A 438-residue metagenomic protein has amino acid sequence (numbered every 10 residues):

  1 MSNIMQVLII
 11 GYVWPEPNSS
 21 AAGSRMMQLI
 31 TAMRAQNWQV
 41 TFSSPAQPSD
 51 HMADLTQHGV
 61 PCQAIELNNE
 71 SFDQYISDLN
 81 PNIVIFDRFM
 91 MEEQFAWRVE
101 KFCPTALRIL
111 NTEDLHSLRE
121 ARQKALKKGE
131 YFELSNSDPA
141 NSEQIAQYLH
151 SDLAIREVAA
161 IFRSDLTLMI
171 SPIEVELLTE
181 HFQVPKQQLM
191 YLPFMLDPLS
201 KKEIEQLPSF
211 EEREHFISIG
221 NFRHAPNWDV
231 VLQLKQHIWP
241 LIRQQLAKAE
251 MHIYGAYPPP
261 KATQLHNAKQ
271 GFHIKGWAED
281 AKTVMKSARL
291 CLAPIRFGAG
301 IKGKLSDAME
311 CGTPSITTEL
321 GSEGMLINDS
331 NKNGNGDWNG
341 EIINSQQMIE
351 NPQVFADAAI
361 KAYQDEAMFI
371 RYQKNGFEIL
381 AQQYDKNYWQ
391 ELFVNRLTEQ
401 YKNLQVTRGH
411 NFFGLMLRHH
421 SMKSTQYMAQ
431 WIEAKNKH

Functional and structural regions predicted by a protein language model:
M1-M52: N-terminal subdomain of nucleotide-sugar transferases
Y75-Q94, I109: Short N-terminal targeting/anchoring amphipathic segment
P81, D165, K286-G300, T313: Acidic donor-binding loop of glycosyltransferase active sites
E133-T167: Membrane-proximal helix-turn-helix segments that form the acceptor-binding/catalytic region of lipid-linked
L166-L168, I173, E180-K282, K286-S287: Conserved catalytic-core segment of nucleotide-activated headgroup transferases in glycan assembly
K304-D307, P314-G321: Short hydrophobic beta-strand element within catalytic cores of glycosyltransferases and related nucleotide-activated
K332-D337, N344-I370: C-terminal "capping" alpha-helix adjacent to the active site of nucleotide-linked donor transferases in cell-envelope
M368, N375-H438: C-terminal amphipathic helix plus adjacent low-complexity, charged tail appended to glycosyltransferase catalytic
